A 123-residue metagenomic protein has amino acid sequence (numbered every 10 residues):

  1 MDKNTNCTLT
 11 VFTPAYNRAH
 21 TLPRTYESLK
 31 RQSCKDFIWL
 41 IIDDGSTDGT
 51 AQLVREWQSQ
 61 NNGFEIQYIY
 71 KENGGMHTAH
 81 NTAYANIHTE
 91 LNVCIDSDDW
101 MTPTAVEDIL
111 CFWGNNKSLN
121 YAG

Functional and structural regions predicted by a protein language model:
M1-G123: Nucleotide-sugar donor-binding/catalytic module of glycosyltransferases that assemble extracellular/cell-envelope
